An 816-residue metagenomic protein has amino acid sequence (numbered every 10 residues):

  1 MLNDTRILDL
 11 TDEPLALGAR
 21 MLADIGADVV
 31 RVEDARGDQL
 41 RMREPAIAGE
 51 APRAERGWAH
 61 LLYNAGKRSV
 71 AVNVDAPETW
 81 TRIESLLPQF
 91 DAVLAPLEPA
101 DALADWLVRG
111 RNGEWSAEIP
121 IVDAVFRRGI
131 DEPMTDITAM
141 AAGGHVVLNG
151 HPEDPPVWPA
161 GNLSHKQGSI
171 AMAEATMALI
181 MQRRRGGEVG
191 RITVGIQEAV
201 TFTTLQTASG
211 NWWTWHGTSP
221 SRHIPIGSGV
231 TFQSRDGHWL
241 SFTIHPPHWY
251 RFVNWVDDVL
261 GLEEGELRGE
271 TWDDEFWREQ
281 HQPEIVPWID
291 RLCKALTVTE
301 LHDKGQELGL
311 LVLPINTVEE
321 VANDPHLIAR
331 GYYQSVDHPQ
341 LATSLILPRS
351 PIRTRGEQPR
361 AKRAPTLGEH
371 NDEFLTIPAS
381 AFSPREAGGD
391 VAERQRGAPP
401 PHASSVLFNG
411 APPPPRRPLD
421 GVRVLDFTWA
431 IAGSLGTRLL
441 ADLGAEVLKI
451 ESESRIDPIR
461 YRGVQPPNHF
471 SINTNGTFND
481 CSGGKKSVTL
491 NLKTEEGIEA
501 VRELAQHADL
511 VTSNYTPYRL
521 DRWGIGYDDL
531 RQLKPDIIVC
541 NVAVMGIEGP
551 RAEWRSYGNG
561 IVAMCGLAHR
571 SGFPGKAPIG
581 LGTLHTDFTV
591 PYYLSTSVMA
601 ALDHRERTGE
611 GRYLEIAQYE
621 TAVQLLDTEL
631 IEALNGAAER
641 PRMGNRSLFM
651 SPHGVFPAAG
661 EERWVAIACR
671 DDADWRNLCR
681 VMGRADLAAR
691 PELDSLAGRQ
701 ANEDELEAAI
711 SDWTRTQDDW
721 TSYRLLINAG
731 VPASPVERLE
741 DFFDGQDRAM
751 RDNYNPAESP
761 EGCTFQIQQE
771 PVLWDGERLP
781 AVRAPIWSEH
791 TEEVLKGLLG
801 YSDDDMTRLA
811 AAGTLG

Functional and structural regions predicted by a protein language model:
M1-E188, T299, T366, H370-E610 (+2 more regions): N-terminal helix-loop segment corresponding to the beta1-alpha1 unit of nucleotide/adenylate-binding folds
M1-R6, S219, Q233, V318-A398 (+3 more regions): Terminal low-complexity tails and localization/encapsulation signals of metabolic enzymes
D28-V29, Q306-E320, F382, V447-I450 (+2 more regions): Short, well-structured beta-strand/strand-turn elements
R36, F126-G129, I196-F202, D236-H238 (+8 more regions): Glycine-rich beta-alpha junction loops
P156-Q167, G187-R191, P220-H223, G227 (+9 more regions): A short glycine-threonine-serine/GTX helix/turn-capping micro-motif
P159-M177, I196-T204, G227, I244-R251 (+4 more regions): Mid-domain beta-loop-alpha active-site segment that forms a flexible, acidic cofactor/metal-binding surface
L179-P220, G229, L301, T317-V318 (+2 more regions): Substrate-binding/catalytic subdomain of NAD(P)-dependent oxidoreductase enzymes
S228-L308, V312, P652-A729, A733: Aromatic-enriched alpha-helical interface/lid elements that frame and gate functional surfaces
